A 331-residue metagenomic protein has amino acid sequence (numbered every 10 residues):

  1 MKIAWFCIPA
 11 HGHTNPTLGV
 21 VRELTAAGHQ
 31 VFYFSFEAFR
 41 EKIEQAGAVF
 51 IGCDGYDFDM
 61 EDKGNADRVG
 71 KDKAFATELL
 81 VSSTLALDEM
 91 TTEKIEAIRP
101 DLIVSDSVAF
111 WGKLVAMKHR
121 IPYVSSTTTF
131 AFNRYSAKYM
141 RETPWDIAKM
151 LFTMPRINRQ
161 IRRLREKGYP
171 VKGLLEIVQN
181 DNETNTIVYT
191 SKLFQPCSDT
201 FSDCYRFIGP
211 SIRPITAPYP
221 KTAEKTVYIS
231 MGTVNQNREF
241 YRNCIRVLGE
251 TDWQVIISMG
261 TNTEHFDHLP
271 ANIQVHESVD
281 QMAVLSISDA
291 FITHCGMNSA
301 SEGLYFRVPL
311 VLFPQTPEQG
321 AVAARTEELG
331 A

Functional and structural regions predicted by a protein language model:
M1-V49: N-terminal subdomain of nucleotide-sugar transferases
K2-A4, T226-Y228, Q254, P309: Residues that mark the start of a beta-strand
V21, I103-S105, H276-R325: A donor-sugar binding/catalytic signature common to diverse glycosyltransferases and related nucleotide-sugar
H29, F36-E44, V49-T226, M231-V234 (+2 more regions): Nucleotide-sugar-dependent glycosyltransferase catalytic domains
F32, I256, V311: Conserved beta-strand positions in the Rossmann-like core of class I SAM-dependent methyltransferases
S35-K42, T263-F266, S299, E318-A324: Short, glycine/polar-rich helix-capping loops at beta-to-alpha or helix-loop-helix junctions that flank or form
M259, T263-V279: Nucleotide-activated donor-binding/catalytic signature segment of Leloir-type glycosyltransferases, i.e., the conserved
E327-A331: Amphipathic alpha-helical segments at domain termini/boundaries
